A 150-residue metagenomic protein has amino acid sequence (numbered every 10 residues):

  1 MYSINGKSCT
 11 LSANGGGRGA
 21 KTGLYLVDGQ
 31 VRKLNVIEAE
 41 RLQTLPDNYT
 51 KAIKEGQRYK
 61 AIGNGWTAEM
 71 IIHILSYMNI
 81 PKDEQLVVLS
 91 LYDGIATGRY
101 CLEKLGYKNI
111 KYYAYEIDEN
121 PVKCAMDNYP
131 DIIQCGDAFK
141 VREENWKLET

Functional and structural regions predicted by a protein language model:
M1-D93, T97: C-terminal target-recognition/interaction regions appended to catalytic cores
Q85-T150: Core alpha/beta nucleotide-donor-binding catalytic domains of modification enzymes
